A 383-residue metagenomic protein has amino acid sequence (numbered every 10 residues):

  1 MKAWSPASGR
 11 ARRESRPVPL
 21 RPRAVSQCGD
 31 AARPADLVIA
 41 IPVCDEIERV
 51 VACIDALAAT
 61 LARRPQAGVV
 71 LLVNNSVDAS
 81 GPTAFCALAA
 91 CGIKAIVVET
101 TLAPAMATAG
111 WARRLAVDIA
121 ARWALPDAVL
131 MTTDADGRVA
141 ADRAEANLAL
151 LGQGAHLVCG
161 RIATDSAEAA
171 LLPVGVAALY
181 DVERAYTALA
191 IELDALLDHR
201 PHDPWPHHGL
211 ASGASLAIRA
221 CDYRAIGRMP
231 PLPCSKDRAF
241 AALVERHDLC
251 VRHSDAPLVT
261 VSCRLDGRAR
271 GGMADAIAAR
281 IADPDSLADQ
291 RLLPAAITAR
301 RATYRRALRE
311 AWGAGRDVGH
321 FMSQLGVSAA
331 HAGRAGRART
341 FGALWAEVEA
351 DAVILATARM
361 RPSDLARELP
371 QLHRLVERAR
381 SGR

Functional and structural regions predicted by a protein language model:
V18-C28, E46-L61: Short, well-formed alpha-helical segments that are part of the catalytic scaffolds of diverse glycosyltransferases
V73-T83, L102-P104, G137: A conserved acidic beta->alpha catalytic loop
A79, P126-D127, T132-A149: Acidic donor-binding/catalytic loop of UDP-sugar-dependent glycosyltransferases, especially processive GT2
D142-E183: Conserved donor NDP-sugar-binding/catalytic core segment of glycosyltransferases
T187, L197-L216: A recurrent flexible, glycine/aromatic-enriched loop bordering the glycosyltransferase active site that acts as
C234-F240, S254: Acidic donor-binding loop at a coil-to-helix junction in glycosyltransferase catalytic cores that engages
D255-G271: Active-site donor/metal-binding and catalytic loop motifs of nucleotide-sugar-dependent glycosylation enzymes
A279-R383: Terminal low-complexity segments of carbohydrate-biosynthetic enzymes
